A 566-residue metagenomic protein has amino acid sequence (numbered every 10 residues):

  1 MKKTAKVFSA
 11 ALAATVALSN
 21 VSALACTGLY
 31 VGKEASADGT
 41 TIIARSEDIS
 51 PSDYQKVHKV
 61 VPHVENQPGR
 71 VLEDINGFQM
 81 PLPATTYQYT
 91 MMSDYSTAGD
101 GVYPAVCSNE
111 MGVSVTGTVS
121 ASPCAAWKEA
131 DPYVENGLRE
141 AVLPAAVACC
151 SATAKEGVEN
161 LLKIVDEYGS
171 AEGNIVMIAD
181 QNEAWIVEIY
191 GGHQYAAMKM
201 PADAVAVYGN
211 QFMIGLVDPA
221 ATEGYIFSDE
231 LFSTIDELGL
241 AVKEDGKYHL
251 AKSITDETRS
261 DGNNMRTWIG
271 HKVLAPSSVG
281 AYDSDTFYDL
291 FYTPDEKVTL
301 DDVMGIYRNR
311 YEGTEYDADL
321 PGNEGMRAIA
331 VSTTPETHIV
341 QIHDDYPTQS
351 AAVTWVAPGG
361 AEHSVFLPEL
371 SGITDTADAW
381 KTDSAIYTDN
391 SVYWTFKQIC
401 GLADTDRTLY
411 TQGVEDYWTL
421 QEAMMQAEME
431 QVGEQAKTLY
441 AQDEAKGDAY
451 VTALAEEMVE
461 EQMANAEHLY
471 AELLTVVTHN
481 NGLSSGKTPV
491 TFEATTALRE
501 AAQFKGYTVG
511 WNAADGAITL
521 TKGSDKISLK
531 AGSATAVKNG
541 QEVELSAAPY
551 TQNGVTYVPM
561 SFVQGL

Functional and structural regions predicted by a protein language model:
M1-S9: Bacterial N-terminal signal peptides that target proteins for export
L12, V16-N20: Hydrophobic core
V21-A25: Sec/Tat signal peptide C-region and signal peptidase I cleavage site
C26-E140, N160-D285, D289-L290: A contiguous strand-loop segment
E129-V134, V142-S151, T491, A548-N553: Second-shell loop/turn segments in exported
Y316-Q442: Substrate-recognition/cap regions that form aromatic- and gly/pro-loop-enriched pockets for small-molecule ligands
V414-K487: Histidine-centered catalytic/metal-binding microenvironments
V476-L566: Primary recognition of N-terminal secretory signal peptides and signal-anchoring hydrophobic helices
